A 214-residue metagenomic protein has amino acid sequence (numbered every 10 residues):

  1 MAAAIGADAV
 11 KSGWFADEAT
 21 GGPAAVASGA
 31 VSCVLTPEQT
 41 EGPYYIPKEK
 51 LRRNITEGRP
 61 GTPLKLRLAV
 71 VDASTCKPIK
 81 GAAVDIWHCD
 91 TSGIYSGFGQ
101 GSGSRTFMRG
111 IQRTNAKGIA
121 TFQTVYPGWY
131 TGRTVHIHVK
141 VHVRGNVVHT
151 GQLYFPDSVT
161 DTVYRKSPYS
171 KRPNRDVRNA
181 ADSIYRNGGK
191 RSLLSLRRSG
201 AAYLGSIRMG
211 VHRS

Functional and structural regions predicted by a protein language model:
M1-D17: N-terminal export signals
D8-K11, G81, T114, Y203: Generic hydrophobic/packing signal
V10, D17, I46, S192-L193: Intrinsically disordered, low-complexity, compositionally biased regions/tails
F15-G29: Boundary at the C-terminal end of the N-terminal hydrophobic targeting segment
V26-N187, G210-S214: Beta-strand-dominated extracellular/periplasmic modules and repeats in secreted or surface-exposed proteins
S183-R198: Low-complexity, intrinsically disordered Gly/Pro/Thr-rich segments
L194-S214: C-terminal, well-folded lobe of enzymatic/effector domains
